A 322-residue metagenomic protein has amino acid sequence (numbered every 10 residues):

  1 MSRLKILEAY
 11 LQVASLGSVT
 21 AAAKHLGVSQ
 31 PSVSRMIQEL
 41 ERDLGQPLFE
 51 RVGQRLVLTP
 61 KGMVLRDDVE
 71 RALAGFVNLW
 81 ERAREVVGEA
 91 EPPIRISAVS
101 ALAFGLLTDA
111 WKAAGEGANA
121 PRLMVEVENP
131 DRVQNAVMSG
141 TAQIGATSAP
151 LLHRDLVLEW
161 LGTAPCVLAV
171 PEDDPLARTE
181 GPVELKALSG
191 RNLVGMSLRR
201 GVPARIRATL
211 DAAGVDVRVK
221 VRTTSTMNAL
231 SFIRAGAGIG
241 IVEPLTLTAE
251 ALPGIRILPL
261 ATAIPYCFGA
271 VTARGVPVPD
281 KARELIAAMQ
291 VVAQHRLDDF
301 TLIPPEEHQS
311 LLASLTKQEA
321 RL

Functional and structural regions predicted by a protein language model:
L11-S29: Short helix-boundary/capping micro-motifs
S29-S32, M36-E39, A110: Residues within the DNA-recognition helix of helix-turn-helix
E41-P60: A short LG(V/I)-centered, amphipathic sequence patch enriched for acidic residue(s) preceding the LG motif
D43-L44, L65-V87: Alpha-helical linker/hinge and terminal dimerization helices associated with HTH transcriptional regulators
E91-R154, T223: Central regulatory/effector-binding core of bacterial HTH transcription factors
R154-W160, A164, M227-G275: Beta-alpha-beta core module
L156-L193: Flexible hinge/capping segments at coil-to-helix
R178, N192-A213, V278-A287, V292-P305: Secondary-structure junction motif
